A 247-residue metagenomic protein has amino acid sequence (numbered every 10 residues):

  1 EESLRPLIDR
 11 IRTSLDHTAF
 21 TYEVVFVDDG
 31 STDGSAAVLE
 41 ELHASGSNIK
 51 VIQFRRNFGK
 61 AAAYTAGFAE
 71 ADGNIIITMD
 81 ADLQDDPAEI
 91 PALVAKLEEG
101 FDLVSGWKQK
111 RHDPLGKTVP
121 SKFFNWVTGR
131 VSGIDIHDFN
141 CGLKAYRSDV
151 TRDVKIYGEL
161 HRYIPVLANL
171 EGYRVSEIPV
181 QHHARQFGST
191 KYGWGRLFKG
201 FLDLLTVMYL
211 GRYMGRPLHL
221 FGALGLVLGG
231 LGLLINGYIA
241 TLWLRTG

Functional and structural regions predicted by a protein language model:
E1-L15: Short, well-formed alpha-helical segments that are part of the catalytic scaffolds of diverse glycosyltransferases
E2-R5, D33-L42: Acidic helix N-cap motif at the loop->helix transition within catalytic regions of sugar-transfer enzymes
R12, F20-S31, I52-Q53: Short beta-strand/loop segment that forms part of the nucleotide-sugar
L15-F20, H43-N48: Short helix-capping segments at alpha-helix termini
D28-A37, L83-Q84: A conserved acidic beta->alpha catalytic loop
E41, N48-E70, I75, Q84-L170 (+1 more regions): Acceptor/aglycone-binding surface of glycosyltransferases and processive sugar-polymer synthases
Y163-G247: Hydrophobic helical membrane-anchoring modules
